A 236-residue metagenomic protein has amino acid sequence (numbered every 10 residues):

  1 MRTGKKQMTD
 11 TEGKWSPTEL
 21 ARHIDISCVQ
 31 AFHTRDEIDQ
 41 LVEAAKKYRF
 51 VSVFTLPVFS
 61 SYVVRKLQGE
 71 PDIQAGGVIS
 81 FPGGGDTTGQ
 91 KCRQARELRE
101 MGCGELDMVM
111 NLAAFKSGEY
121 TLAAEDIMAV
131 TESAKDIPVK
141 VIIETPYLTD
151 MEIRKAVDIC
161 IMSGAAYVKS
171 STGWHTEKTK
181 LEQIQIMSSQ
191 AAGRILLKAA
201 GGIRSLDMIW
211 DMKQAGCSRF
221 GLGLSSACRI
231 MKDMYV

Functional and structural regions predicted by a protein language model:
M1-E43, A129, Q185-L196, I203-V236: Alpha/beta catalytic cores of nucleotide-metabolism and tRNA/nucleoside-modifying enzymes
A21-H23, V51-S52, D72-G76, G104-D107 (+4 more regions): Structural preference for beta-strand elements that scaffold enzyme active sites
D25, V63, L98, V141 (+3 more regions): Conserved, mostly hydrophobic/aromatic
S27, G77-F81, M101-F115, M162-K178 (+2 more regions): Glycine-rich phosphate-binding active-site loops on the catalytic face of alpha/beta enzymes
V42, K46-Y62, F81, L106-A124 (+1 more regions): Glycine-rich, proline-tolerant flexible connector loops at the mouths of alpha/beta enzymes
V51-V58, Y62-E105: Active-site cofactor/substrate anionic-group-binding motifs, chiefly glycine- and Lys/Arg-rich phosphate-binding loops
P57, S61-F81, G118-L148, M162 (+1 more regions): Alpha-helix-loop-beta-strand connector modules within alpha/beta enzyme cores
V64, D86-E97, L148-I159, S188 (+3 more regions): Catalytic cores of alpha/beta
